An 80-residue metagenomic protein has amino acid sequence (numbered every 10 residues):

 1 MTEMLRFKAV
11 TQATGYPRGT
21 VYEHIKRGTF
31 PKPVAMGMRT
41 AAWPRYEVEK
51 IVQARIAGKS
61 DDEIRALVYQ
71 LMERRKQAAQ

Functional and structural regions predicted by a protein language model:
M1-R27, I51-A57: Polyanion-binding surface elements
M4-K8, K32-R55: Short helix-start
T14, W43, L67, A79-Q80: Intrinsic disorder/low-complexity segments
E23, T29, P44, K50 (+2 more regions): Intrinsically disordered, low-complexity segments enriched in polar/charged small residues
G28, R39, A66-Q70: Residue-level signal for alpha-helical context at structural boundaries
E49-A78: A short, Lys/Arg-enriched interface patch at domain edges and termini
